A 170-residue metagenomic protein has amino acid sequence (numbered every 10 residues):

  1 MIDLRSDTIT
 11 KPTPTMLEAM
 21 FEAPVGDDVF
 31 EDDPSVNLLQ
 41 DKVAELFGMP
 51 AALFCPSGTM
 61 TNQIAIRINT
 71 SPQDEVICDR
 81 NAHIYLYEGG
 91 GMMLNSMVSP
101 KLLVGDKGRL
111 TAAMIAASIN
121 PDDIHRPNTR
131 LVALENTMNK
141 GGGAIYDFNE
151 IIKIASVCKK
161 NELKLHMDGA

Functional and structural regions predicted by a protein language model:
S6, E31-D32, L53-P56, C78-D79 (+2 more regions): General beta-strand structural signal in soluble alpha/beta enzymes
P12-G58, R80-N81, Y85, G91: Conserved N-terminal alpha-helix of the aminotransferase class I/II PLP-enzyme fold
A23, T129-M138, L165-A170: Short beta-strands and strand-loop turn motifs
P50-N69, L103-V104: Conserved core of the PLP fold type I
I68-L86: Conserved PLP-anchoring active-site segment centered on the Schiff-base-forming lysine
S96-S156: PLP-dependent aminotransferase-class I/II
K160-N161: Helix C-cap/helix->beta junction micro-motif
